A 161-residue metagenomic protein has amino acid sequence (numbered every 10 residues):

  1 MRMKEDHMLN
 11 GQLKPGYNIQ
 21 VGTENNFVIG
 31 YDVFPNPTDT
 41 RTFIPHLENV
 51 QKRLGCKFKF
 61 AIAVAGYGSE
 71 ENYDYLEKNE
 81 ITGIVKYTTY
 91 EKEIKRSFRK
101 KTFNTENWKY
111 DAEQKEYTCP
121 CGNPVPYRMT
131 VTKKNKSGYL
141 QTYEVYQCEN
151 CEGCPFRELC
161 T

Functional and structural regions predicted by a protein language model:
M1-T161: Anion-binding and metal-coordination hotspots
